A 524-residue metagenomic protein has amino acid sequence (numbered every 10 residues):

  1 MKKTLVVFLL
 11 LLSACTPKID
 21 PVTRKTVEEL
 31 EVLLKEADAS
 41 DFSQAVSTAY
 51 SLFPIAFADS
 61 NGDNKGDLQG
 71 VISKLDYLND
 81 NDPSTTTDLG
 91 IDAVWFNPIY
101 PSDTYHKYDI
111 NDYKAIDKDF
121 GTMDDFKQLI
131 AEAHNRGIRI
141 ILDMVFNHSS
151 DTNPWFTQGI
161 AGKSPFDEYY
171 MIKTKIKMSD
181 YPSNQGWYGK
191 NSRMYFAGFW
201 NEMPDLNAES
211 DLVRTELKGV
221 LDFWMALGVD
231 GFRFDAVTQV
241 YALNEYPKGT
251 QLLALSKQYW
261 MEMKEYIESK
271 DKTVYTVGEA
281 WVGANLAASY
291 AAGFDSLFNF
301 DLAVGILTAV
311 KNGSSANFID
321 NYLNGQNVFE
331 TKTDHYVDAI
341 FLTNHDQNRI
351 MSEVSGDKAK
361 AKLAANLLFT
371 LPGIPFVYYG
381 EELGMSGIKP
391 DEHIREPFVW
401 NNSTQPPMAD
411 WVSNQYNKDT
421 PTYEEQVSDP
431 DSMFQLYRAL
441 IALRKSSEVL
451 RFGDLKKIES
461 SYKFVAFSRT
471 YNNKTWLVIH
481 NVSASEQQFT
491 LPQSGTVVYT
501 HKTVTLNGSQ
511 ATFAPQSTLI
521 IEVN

Functional and structural regions predicted by a protein language model:
K2-V7: Sec-dependent signal peptide recognition, specifically the positively charged N-region followed immediately by
L9-C15: Hydrophobic h-region of N-terminal signal peptides that target proteins for export in Gram-negative bacteria
C15-K218, D222, A226, Q239-A288: Acidic/aromatic-lined carbohydrate-recognition and catalytic surfaces of CAZymes acting on diverse glycans
S150-I160, V277-V310, S386-H393: Substrate-binding cleft/loops of secretory-pathway carbohydrate-active enzymes
T157-A197, V310-T331, R395-D419: Core domains of carbohydrate- and sulfate-ester-processing enzymes
I267-K270, A291, L297, L323 (+4 more regions): Loop/helix patches that line or flank the sugar-binding groove of alpha-linked glycan CAZymes
E486-T503: Beta-strand-rich binding/interaction modules
N507-N524: C-terminal beta-strand-rich structural cap/linker in extracellular carbohydrate-active enzymes
